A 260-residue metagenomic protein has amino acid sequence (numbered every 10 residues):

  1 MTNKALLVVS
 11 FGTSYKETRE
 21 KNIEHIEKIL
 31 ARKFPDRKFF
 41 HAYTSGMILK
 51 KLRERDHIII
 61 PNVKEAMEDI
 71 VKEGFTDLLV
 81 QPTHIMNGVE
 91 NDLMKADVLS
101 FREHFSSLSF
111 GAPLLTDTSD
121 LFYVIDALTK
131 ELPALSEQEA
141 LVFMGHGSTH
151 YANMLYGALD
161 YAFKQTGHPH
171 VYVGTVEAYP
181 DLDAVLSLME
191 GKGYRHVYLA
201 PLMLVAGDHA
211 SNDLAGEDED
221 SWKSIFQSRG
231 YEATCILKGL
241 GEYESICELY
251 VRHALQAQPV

Functional and structural regions predicted by a protein language model:
M1-V260: Active-site-proximal alpha-helix that buttresses catalytic centers in soluble enzyme cores
